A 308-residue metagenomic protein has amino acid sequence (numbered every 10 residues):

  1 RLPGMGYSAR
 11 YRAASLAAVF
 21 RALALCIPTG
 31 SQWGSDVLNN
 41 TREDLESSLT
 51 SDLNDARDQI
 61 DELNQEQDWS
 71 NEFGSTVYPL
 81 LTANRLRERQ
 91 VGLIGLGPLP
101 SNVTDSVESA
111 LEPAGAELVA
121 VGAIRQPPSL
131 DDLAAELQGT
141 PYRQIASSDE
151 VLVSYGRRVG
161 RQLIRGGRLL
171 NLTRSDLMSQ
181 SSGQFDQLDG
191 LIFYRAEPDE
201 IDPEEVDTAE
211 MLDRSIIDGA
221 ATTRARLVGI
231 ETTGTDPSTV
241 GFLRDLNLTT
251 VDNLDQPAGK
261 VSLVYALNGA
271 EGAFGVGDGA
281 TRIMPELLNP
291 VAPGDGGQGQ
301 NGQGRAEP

Functional and structural regions predicted by a protein language model:
R1-A14: N-terminal positive-inside, membrane-proximal cytosolic segments immediately preceding the first
A14-P28: Hydrophobic alpha-helical membrane segments, chiefly transmembrane helices and signal peptide h-regions, characterized
A24-R57: Transmembrane signal-anchor/signal-peptide helices with a preference for the extracytoplasmic
D68-Q90: Coiled-coil termination/hinge junctions
G95-P98, Y194-P198, T232-T233: Structural motif
G97-D186: Non-cytosolic head/periplasmic domains of membrane-anchored proteins
P198-P308: Extracytoplasmic/luminal low-complexity segments enriched in Pro/Gly and acidic/polar residues that act as flexible
